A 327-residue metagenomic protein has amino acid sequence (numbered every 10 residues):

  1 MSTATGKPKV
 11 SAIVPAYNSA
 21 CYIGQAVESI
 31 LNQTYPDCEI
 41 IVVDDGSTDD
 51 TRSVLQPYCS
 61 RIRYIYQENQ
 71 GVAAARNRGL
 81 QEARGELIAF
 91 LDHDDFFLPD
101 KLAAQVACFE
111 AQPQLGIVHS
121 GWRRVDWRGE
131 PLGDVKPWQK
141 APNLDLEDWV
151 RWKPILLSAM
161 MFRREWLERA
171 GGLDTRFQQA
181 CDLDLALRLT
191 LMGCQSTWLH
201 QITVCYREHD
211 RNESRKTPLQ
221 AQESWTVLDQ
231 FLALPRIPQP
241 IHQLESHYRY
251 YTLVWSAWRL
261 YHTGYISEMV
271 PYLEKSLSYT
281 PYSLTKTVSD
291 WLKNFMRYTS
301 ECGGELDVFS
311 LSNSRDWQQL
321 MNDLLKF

Functional and structural regions predicted by a protein language model:
M1-S29: N-proximal low-complexity "stem/linker" segments adjacent to membrane-targeting elements
S2-T5, E208-F327: C-terminal subregions of glycosyltransferases and related glycan-biosynthesis enzymes
C21-G24, G46-P57, F96, D100: Acidic helix N-cap motif at the loop->helix transition within catalytic regions of sugar-transfer enzymes
S29, P36, D44-S53, D92: A conserved acidic beta->alpha catalytic loop
Q67-A83, A104: Glycine-rich, basic loop-to-helix element that forms the pyrophosphate-binding segment of sugar-nucleotide handling
Q81, S120, W138-V227: Conserved nucleotide-sugar donor-binding catalytic segment
I88: Short aromatic/hydrophobic "clamp" motif used to bind/position activated sugar donors
D100-L132: Conserved donor NDP-sugar-binding/catalytic core segment of glycosyltransferases
